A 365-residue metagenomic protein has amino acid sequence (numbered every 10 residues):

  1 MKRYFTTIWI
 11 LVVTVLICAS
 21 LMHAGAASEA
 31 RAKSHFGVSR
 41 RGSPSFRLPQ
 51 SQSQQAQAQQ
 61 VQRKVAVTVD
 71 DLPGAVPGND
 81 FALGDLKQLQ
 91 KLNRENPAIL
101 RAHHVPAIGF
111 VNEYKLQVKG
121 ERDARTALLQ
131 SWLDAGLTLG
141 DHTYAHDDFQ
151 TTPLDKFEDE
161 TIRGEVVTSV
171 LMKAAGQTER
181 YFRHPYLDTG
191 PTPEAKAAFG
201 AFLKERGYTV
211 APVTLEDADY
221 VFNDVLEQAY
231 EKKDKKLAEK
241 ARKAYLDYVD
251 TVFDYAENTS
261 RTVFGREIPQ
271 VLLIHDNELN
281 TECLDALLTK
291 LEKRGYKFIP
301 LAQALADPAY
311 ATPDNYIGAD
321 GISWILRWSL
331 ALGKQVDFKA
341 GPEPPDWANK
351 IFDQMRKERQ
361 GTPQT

Functional and structural regions predicted by a protein language model:
M1-I10: Bacterial N-terminal signal peptides that target proteins for export
W9-H23: Bacterial N-terminal signal peptides
S20-S53: Signal peptide processing junction and immediate N-terminal pro/mature segment of secreted/exported proteins
G37-S39, P49-A58, A66, P363-T365: Intrinsically disordered, low-complexity segments enriched in small/polar and acidic residues
A58-L187, L272, K290: Active-site beta->alpha N-cap acidic-glycine motif
H104, P212, E278-T365: C-terminal domain-boundary segment and adjacent tail
Q117-A124, H146-K297, Q303: Catalytic domains of cell-wall/extracellular-matrix polysaccharide-remodeling enzymes, centered on de-N-acetylation
L133-D141, V167-M172, D234-F253, I322-A340 (+1 more regions): Short, basic, helix/turn surface patches
